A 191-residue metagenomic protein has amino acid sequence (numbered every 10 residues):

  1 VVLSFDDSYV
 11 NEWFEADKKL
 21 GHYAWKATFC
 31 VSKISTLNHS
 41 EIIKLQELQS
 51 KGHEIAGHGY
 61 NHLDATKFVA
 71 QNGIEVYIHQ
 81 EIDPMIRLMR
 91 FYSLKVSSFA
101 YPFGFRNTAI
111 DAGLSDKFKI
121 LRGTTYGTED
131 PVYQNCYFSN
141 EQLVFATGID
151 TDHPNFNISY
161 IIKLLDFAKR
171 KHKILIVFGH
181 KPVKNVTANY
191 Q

Functional and structural regions predicted by a protein language model:
V1-F14, A146-I149: Boundary/entry segment of secreted carbohydrate-active catalytic domains
L3-D6, C30-S32, D150-N155: Short linear motifs at secondary-structure transitions and domain/linker junctions
D7-F14, L37-Q46, Q191: Aromatic- and glycine-enriched glycan-recognition loops and surfaces that form the carbohydrate-binding subsites
V10-E15, A65, D152-H153, N185-T187: Short, solvent-exposed loop/turn elements at domain surfaces
W13, E41, I78, I82 (+2 more regions): Aromatic/hydrophobic pocket-lining residues that form the small-molecule binding cavity in soluble enzyme cores
G21-I110, L114-K119, T125-F145, H172-N185: Metal-dependent polysaccharide deacetylase catalytic core of the NodB/CE4 family, i.e., the active-site-bearing domain
F91, A146-Q191: Catalytic grooves of carbohydrate-active enzymes
